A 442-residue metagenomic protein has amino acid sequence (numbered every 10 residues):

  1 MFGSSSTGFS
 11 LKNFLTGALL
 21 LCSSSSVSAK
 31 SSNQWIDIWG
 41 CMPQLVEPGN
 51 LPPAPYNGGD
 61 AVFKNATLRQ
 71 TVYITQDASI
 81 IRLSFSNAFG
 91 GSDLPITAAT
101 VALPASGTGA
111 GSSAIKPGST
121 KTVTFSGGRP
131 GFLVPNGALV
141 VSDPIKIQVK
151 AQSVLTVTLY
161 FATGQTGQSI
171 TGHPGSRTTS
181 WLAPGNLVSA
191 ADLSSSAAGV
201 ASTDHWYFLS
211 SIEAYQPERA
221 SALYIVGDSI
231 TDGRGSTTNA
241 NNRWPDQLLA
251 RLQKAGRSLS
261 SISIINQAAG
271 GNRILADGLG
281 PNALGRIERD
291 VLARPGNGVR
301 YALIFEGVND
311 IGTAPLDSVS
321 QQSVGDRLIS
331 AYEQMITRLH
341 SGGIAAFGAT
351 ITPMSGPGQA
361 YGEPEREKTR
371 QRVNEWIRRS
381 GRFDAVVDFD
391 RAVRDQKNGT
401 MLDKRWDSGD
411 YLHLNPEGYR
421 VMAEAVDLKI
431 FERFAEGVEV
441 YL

Functional and structural regions predicted by a protein language model:
M1-K30: Fungal secretory targeting signals
V27-V226, S236-T238, R257, F434-L442: N-terminal secretory targeting modules
R82, A222-G227, T231, I262-A268 (+5 more regions): Structural recognition of the beta-strand scaffold that forms the well-ordered cores of secreted hydrolase catalytic
A220-P245, G270-R273: Catalytic nucleophile-elbow at a beta strand-turn-alpha helix junction centered on a G-D-S/GDSL motif, marking
R257-L275: Short connector loops at secondary-structure junctions
A269-R327: Oxyanion-hole/transition-state-stabilizing segment in secreted/luminal serine hydrolases and related acyltransferases
F305-G307, P315, G342, F347 (+1 more regions): Extended, charge-rich intrinsically disordered regulatory tails
G312, T352-L442: Catalytic His-Asp segment of secreted/periplasmic serine-dependent ester chemistry enzymes
